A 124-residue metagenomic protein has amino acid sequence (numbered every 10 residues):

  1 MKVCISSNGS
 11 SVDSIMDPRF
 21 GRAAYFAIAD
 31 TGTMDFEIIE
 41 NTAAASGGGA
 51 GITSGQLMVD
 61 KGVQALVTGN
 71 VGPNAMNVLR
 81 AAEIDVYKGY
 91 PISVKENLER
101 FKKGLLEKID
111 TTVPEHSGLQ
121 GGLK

Functional and structural regions predicted by a protein language model:
M1-G49, T53, D60-K61, R80-K124: Non-catalytic interface/targeting segments
Q64: Short acidic/polar active-site loop segments enriched in Thr and Asp
V67-T68, V86: Conserved SAM-binding loop
